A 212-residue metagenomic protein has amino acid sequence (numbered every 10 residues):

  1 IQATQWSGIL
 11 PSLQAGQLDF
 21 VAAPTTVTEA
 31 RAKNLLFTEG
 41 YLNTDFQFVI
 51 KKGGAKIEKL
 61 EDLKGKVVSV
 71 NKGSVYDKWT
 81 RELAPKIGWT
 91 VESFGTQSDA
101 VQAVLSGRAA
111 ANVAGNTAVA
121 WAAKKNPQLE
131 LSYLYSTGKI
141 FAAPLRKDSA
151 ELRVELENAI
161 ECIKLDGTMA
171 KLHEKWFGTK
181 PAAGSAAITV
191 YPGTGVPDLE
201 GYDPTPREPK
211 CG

Functional and structural regions predicted by a protein language model:
I1-D62, G73, L199-R207: Acidic, polar ligand-binding/catalytic clefts
I1-P11, A55-K56, V91-S106, T137-K139: Short helix-initiation/N-cap motifs at beta->coil->alpha
Q5, I9, Q17, V21 (+6 more regions): Stable alpha-helical elements in mature extracytoplasmic
G8, A23-K33, W79-L83, A103-T137 (+1 more regions): A ligand-binding cleft/hinge motif common to bilobed small-molecule-binding domains
T25-E29, N43-Q102, N116-A120, A150: Bilobed "Venus flytrap"/periplasmic-binding protein-like clamshell domains and structurally analogous long
Y41-I50, A120-I160, T179-Y202, R207-C211: Periplasmic-binding protein-like
G54, E61, V67, K72-V75 (+2 more regions): Extended ligand-binding regions for polar small-molecule ligands
